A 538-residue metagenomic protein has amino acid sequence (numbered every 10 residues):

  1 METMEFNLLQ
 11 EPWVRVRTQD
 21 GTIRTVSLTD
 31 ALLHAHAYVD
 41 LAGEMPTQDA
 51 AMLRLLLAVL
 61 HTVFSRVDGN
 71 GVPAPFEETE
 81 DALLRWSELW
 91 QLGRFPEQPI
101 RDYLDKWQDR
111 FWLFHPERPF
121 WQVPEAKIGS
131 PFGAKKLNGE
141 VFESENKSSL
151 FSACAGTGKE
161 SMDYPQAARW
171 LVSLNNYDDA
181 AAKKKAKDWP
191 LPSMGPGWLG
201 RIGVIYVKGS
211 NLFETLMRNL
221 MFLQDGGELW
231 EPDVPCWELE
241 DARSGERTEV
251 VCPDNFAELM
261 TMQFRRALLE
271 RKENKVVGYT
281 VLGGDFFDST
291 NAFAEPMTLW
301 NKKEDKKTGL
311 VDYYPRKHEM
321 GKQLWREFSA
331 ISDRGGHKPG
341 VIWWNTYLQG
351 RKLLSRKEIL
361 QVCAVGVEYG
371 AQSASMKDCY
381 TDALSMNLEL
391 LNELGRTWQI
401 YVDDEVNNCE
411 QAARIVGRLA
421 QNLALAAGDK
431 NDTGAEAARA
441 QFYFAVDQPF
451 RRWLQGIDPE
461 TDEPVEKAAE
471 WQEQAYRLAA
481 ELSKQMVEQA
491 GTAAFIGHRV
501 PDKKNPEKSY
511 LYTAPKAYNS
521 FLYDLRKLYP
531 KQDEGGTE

Functional and structural regions predicted by a protein language model:
M1-N146, S173, D178-D179, K183-E538: Extended alpha-helical scaffolding segments
K159-M162, R266: The −1 position to Zn-ligating cysteines in a subset of zinc-ribbon hairpins
D163-Q166, E270: Short Cys/His-rich metal-coordination motifs, predominantly Zn2+-binding knuckles/fingers
A168-L171: Short functional micro-motifs and their immediate structural scaffolds
